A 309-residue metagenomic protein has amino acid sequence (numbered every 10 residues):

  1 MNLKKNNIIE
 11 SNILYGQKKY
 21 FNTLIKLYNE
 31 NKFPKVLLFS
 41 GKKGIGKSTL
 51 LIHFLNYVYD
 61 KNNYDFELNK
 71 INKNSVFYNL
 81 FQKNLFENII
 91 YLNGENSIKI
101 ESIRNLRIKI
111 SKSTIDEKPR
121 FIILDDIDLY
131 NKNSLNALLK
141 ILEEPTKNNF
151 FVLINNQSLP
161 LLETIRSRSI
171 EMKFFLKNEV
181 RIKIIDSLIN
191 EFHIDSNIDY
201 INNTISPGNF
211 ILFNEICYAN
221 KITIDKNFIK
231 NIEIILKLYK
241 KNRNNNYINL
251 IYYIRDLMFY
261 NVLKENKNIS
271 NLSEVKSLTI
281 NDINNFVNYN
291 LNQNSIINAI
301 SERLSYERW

Functional and structural regions predicted by a protein language model:
M1-Y57, Y64-L80, K147-N149, N156-W309: Charged, glycine-rich active-site and insertion segments that engage polyanionic ligands
N22-Y28, F77-F81, S97-F121, L129 (+1 more regions): Conserved alpha-helical scaffold flanking the Walker A/P-loop in AAA+ ATPase domains
E30, D60, K112, E143-E144: Conserved amphipathic alpha-helical interaction elements at protein-protein interfaces in regulatory, energy-coupling
K32-F33, Q82-E87, I115-K118, P145-N148: Short loop/turn elements that form and flank the Walker-type P-loop nucleotide-binding site in RecA-like NTPase cores
E67-K99: AAA+/P-loop NTPase substrate/partner-engagement loops
Y91-L92, L124, F174: Conserved beta-strand positions
K99, I122, D126, Y130 (+4 more regions): Helical "lid/switch" subdomain of P-loop NTPase nucleotide-binding domains
S111, N136-L153: Conserved catalytic/switch belt of AAA+ P-loop NTPases
